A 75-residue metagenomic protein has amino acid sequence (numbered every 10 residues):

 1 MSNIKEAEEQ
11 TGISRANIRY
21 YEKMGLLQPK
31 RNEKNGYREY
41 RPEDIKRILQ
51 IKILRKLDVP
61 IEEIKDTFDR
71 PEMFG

Functional and structural regions predicted by a protein language model:
N3-E9, Q28-K34, P42-G75: Arg/Lys-rich, alpha-helical DNA-contact motif
A7, S14-N17: Short glycine/proline-centered loop/turn elements that form peptide/ligand docking sites
A16-R19, E62: Key DNA-contact positions within bacterial/archaeal DNA-binding proteins
Y21, Y40: Conserved active-site tyrosine of GNAT-family acetyltransferases
G25: Glycine-centered, phosphate/nucleic-acid-interacting loop/turn motifs that mediate DNA/RNA or nucleotide
